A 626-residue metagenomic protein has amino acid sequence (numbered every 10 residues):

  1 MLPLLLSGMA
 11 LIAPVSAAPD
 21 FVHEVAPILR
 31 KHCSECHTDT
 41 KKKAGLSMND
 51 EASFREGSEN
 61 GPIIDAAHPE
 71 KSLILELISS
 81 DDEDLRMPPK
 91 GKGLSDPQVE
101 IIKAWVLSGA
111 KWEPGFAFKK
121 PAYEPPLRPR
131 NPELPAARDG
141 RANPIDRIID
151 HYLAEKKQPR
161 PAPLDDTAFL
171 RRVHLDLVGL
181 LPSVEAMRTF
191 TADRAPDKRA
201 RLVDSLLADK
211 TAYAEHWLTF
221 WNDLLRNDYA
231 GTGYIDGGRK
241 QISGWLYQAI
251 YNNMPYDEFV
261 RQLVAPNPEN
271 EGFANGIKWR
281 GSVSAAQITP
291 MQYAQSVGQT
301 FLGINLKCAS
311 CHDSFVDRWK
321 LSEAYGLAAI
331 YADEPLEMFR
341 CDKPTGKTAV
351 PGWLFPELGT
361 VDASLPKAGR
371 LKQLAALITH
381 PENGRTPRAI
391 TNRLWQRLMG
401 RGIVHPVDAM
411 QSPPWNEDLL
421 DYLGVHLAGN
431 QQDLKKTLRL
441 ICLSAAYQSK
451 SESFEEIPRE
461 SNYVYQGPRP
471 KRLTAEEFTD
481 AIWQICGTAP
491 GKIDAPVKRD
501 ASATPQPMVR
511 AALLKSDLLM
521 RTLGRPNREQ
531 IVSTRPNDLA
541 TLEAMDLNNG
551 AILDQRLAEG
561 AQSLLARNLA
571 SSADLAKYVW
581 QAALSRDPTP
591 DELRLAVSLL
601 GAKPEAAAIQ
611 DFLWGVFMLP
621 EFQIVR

Functional and structural regions predicted by a protein language model:
M1-A13: Bacterial N-terminal signal peptides
A18-E35, K43-M48, T300-K307: Local sequence-structure signature of Cys/Sec-based thiol-disulfide redox active-site neighborhoods
P19-F21, K90-E113, A368-Q373: C-terminal capping alpha-helices of c-type cytochrome domains
E35, P89, S310-C311: Short, cysteine/histidine-rich loop/knuckle motifs that typically chelate Zn2+
H37-D39, I64-E70, K90-A104, G140-I145: Periplasmic c-type cytochrome electron-transfer domains
T38-K41, S79-D82: Acidic glycine-/aspartate-rich tracts in secreted/extracellular proteins
M48, E56, D82-L85, K103 (+6 more regions): Short, structured secondary-structure elements that scaffold catalytic or ligand/cofactor-binding regions
